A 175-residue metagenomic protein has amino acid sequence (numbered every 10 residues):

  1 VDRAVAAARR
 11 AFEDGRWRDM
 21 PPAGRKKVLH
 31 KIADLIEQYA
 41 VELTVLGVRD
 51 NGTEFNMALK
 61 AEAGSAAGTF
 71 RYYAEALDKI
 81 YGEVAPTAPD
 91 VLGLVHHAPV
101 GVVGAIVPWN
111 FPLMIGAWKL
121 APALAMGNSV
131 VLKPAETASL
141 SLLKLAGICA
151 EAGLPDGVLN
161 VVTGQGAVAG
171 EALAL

Functional and structural regions predicted by a protein language model:
V1-I80: Glycine-rich loop-to-alpha-helix module at the N-terminal edge of alpha/beta enzyme cores
Y81-L175: Rossmann-like NAD(P) dinucleotide-binding subdomain of oxidoreductase/dehydrogenase enzymes
